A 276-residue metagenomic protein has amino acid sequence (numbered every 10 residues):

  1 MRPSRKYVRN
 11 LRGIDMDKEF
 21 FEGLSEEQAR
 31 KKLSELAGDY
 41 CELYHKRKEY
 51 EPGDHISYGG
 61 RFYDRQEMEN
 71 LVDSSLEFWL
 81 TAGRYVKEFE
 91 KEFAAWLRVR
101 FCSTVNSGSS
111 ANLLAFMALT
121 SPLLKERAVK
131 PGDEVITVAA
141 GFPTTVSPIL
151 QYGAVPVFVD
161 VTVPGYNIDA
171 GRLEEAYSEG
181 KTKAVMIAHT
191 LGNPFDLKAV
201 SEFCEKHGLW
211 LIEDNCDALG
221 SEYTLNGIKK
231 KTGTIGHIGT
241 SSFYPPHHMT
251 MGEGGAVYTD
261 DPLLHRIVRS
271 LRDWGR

Functional and structural regions predicted by a protein language model:
R2, R12-L80: N-terminal "arm"/small-domain region of PLP-dependent enzymes with the aminotransferase-like
R84-E134, S147-Y152, F158: Phosphate-binding glycine-rich loop
A140-V146: Conserved coil-to-alpha-helix start sites within the AMP-binding
T145, V200, V268: Aromatic/hydrophobic pocket-lining residues that form π-stacking "cages" and hydrophobic walls in ligand
V155-G165: Short beta-strand->loop structural element characteristic of the AMP-binding/adenylate-forming
P164-M251, A256-L263: Active-site phosphate-binding strand-loop segment of PLP-dependent enzymes
L263-R276: Active-site C-terminal subdomain of aminotransferase-like
